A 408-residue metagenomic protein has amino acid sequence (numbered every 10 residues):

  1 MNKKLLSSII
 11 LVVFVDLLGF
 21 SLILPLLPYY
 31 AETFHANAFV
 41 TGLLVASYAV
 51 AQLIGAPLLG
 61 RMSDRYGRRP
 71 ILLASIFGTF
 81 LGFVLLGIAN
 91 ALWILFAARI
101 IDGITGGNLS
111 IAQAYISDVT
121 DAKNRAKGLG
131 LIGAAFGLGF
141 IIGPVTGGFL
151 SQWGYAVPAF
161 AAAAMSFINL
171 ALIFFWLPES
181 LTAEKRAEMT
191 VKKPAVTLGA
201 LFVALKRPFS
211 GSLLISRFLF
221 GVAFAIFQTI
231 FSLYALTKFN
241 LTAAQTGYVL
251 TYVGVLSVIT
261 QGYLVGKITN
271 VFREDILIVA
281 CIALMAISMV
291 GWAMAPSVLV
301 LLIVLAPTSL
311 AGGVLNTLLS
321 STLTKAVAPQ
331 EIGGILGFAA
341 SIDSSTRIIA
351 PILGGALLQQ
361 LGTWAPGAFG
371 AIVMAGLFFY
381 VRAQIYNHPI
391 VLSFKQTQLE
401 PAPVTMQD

Functional and structural regions predicted by a protein language model:
P25-A38, T229-Q245: Short amphipathic helix-loop junctions that connect adjacent transmembrane helices in Major Facilitator Superfamily/SLC
L53-L92: Conserved MFS/SLC helix-loop-helix module at the cytosolic interface between two early adjacent transmembrane helices
A56-G67, T260-E274, L358: Helix-to-loop junctions at the C-terminal end of transmembrane segments in multipass secondary transporters
A97-G137: Cytoplasmic helix-loop-helix junction between adjacent transmembrane helices in 12-TM secondary transporters
I132-F175: Helix-loop-helix hairpin linking two adjacent transmembrane segments in secondary transporters
S151-A164, A356-M374: A membrane-interface helix-boundary motif in multi-pass transporters
P178-I215, L399-D408: Juxtamembrane intracellular "pre-TM" segments in multi-pass secondary transporters
R273-L319: C-terminal transmembrane helical hairpin of 12-TM major facilitator-type secondary transporters
